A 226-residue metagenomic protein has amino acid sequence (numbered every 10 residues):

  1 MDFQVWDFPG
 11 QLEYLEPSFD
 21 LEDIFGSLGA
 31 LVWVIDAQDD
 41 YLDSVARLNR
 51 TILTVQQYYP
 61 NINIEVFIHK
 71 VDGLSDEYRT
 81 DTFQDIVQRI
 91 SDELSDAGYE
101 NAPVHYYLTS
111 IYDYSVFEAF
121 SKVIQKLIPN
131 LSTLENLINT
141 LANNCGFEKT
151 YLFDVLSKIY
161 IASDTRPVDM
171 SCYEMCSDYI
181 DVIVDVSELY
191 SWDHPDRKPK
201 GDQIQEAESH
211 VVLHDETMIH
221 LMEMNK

Functional and structural regions predicted by a protein language model:
D2-T54: Switch II of P-loop NTPase G domains
L15-L21, R50-V55, E93-L94, E135-I138 (+3 more regions): Eukaryotic intrinsically disordered and solvent-exposed regulatory patches
N61-E65, D72-K149, V168-Y173, D178: Canonical P-loop GTPase G-domain recognition
T150-V155: Short hydrophobic alpha-helical segments used for membrane anchoring or interfacial signaling
I159-S163: Amphipathic coiled-coil signal-relay and dimerization helices
P167-H220: A charged amphipathic helix-loop-strand protein-protein interaction module that recurs in cytosolic assemblies
E223-K226: Short, hydrophobic beta-strand elements of compact beta-sandwich sensory domains
